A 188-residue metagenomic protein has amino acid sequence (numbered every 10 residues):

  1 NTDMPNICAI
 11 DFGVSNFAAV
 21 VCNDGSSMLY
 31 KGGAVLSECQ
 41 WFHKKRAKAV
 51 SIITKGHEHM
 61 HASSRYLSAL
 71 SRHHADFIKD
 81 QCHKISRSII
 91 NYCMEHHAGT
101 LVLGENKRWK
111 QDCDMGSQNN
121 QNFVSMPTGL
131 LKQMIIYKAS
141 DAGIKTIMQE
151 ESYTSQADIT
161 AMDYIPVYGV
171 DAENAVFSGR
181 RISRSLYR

Functional and structural regions predicted by a protein language model:
N1-R188: Positively charged, helix-rich recognition surfaces that bind polyanionic ligands
